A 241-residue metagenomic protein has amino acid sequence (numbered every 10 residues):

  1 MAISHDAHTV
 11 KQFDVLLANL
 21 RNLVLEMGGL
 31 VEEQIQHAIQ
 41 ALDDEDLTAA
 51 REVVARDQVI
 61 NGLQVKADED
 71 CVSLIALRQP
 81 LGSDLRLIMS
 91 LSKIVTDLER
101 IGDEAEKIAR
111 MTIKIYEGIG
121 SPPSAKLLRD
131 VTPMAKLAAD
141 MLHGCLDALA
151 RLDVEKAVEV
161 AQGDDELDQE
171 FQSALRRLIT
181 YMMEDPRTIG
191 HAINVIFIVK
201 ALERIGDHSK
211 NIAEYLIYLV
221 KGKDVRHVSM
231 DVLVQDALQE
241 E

Functional and structural regions predicted by a protein language model:
M1-E241: Cytosolic, long alpha-helical scaffolding segments
